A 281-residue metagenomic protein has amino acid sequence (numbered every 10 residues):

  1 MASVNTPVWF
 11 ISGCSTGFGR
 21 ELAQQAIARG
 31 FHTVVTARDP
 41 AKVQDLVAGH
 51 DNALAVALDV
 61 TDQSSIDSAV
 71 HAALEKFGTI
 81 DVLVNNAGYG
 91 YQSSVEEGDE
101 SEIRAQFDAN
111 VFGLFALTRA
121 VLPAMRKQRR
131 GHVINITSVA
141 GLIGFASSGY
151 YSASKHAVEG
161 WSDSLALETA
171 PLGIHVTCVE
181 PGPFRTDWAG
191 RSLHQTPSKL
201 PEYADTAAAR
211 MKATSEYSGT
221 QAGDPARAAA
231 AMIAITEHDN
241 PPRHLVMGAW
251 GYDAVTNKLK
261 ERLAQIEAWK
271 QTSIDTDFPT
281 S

Functional and structural regions predicted by a protein language model:
S15-T16: Conserved glycine-rich cofactor-binding loop
R29-D45: Conserved glycine-rich Rossmann-like NAD(P)H-binding loop of the short-chain dehydrogenase/reductase
L58-S68, E100: The beta1-alpha1 cofactor-binding region of Rossmann-like NAD(H)/NADP(H)-dependent oxidoreductases
S94-V95, D99-R104: Substrate-binding pocket helix/loop in short-chain dehydrogenase/reductase
T118, S154: Active-site helix of classical SDR
S138: Residue(s) in the substrate-gating loop at a strand-loop-helix junction that position the organic substrate next
P171-P241: SDR active-site lid
